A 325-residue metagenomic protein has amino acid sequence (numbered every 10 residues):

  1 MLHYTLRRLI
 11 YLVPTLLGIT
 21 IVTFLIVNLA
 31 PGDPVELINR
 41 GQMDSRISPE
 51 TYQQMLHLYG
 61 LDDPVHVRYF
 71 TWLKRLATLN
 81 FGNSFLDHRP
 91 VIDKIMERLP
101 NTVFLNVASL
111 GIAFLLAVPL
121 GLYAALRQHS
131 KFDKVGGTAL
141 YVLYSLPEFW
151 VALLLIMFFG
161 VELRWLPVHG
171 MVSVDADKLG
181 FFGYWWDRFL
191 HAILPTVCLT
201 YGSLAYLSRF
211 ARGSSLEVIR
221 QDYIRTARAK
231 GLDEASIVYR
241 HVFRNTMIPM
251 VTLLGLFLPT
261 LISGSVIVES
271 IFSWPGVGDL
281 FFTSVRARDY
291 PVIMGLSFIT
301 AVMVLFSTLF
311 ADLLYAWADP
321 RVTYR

Functional and structural regions predicted by a protein language model:
L2-H3, L99-F132, E148, V161 (+1 more regions): Alpha-helical transmembrane segments of integral membrane proteins, especially multi-pass inner/plasma-membrane
L6-L12: N-terminal signal-anchor/signal peptide hydrophobic helix marking the start of the first transmembrane segment
L12, R98, T102, T138-Y141 (+2 more regions): Residue-level signal for discrete positions within transmembrane alpha-helices of multi-pass small-molecule
L16, T20, F24-G32, L37 (+6 more regions): Membrane-embedded alpha-helical segments of multi-pass transporters/permeases
L16-F70, L163-Y184: Hydrophobic alpha-helical transmembrane segments of membrane transport/permease proteins and related membrane-embedded
V22-L29, Y59-G60, K74, A139-G170 (+1 more regions): Membrane-water interface segments at the C-terminal ends of transmembrane alpha-helices in multi-pass inner-membrane
R46-T78, I224, F272-S284: Short hydrophobic, aromatic-rich alpha-helical segments embedded in or entering the lipid bilayer of multi-pass
L61-V118: An internal, D/E-rich "acidic patch" concept
